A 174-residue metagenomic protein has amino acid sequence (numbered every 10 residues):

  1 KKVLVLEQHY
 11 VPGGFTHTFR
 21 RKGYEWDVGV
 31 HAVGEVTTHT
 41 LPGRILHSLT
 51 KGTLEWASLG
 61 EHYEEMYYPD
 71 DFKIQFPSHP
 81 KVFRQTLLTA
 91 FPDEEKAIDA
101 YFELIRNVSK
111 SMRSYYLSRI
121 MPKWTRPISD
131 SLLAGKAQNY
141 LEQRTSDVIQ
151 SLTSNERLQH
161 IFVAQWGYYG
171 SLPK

Functional and structural regions predicted by a protein language model:
K1-K110: N-terminal glycine-rich phosphate/pyrophosphate-binding loop and immediately adjacent elements
P69-K174: Rossmann-like flavin
